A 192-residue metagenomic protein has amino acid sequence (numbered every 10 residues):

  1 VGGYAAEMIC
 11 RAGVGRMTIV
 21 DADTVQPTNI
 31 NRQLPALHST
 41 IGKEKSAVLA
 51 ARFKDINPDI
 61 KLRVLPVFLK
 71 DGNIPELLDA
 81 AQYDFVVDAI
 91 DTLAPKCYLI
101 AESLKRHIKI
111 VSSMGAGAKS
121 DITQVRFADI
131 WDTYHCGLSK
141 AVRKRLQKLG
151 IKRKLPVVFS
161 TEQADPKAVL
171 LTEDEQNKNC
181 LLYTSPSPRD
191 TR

Functional and structural regions predicted by a protein language model:
V1-C10: Glycine-rich adenosine-cofactor-binding loop
R11-R16: Conserved S-adenosyl-L-methionine
T24-I56: Glycine-rich phosphate-binding loop and adjoining beta1-alpha1-beta2 segment of Rossmann-like nucleotide-binding folds
P66-N73: Conserved SAM/SAH-binding loop
N73-A81: Short amphipathic alpha-helix with an adjacent loop that forms part of the alpha/beta core around
F85-I90, E102-V125: ADP-ribose/adenylate-binding Rossmann-like module
R143-F159, A164-D174: A charged, well-structured terminal subsegment
Y183-R192: Single conserved hydrophobic/aromatic residue that forms the stacking wall/gate of nucleotide- or nucleobase-binding
